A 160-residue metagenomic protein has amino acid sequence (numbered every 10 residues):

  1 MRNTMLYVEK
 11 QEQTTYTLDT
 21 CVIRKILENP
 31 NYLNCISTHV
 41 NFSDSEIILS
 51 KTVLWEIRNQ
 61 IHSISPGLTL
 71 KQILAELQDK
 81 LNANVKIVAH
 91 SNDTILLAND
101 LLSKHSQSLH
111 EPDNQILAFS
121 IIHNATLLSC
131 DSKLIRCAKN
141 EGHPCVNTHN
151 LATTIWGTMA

Functional and structural regions predicted by a protein language model:
M1-L49, H62-A75: Short, well-structured N-terminal submotif of metal-dependent ribonuclease cores
M1-Q13, L117, I122-A160: Acidic, PIN/NYN-like endoribonuclease modules and their adjacent C-terminal/linker elements
T15, E46, I87, T126-L127: A residue-level structural signature of the nucleotidyltransferase/glycosyltransferase Rossmann-like core
T20-C21, P30, K51, N92 (+2 more regions): Alpha-helix N-cap/helix-start capping motif
I23, L54-I57, L134-I135: A generic structural signal for short hydrophobic patches within well-formed alpha-helices
N29-P30, Q60, L101, N140-E141: Residue-level signal for well-ordered alpha-helical positions
Y32-C35, P112-D113, D131: Amphipathic coiled-coil/heptad-repeat helices and related helical stalk/stem segments that mediate oligomerization
S37-L109, N114-A118, I155-G157: PIN-domain endoribonuclease scaffold, especially VapC-family toxins
